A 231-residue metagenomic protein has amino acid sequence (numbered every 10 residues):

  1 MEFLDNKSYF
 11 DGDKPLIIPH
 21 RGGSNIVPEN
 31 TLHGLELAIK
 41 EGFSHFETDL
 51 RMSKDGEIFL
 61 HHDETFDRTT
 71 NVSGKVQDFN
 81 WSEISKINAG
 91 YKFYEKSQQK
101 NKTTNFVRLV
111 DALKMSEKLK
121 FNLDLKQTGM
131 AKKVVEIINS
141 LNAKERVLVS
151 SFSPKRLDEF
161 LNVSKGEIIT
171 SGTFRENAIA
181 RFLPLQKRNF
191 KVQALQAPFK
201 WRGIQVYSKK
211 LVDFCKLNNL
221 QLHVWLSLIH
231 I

Functional and structural regions predicted by a protein language model:
M1-I229: Phosphate-group recognition and catalysis centered on beta-loop-alpha active-site segments
